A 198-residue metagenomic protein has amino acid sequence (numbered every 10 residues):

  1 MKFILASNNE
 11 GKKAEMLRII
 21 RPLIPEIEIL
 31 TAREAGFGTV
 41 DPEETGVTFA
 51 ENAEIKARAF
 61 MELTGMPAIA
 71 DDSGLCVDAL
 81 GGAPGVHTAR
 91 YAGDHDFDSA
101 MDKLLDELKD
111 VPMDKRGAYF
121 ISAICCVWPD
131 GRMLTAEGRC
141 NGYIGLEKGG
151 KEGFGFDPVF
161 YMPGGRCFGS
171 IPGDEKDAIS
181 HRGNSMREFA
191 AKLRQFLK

Functional and structural regions predicted by a protein language model:
K2-I4, G11-K198: Anionic-ligand binding patches
